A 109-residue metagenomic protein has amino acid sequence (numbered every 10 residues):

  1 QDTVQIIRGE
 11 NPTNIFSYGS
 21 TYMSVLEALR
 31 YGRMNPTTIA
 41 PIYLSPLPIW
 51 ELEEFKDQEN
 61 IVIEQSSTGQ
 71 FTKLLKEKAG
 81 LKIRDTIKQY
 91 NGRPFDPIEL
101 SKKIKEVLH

Functional and structural regions predicted by a protein language model:
Q1-T13, L26: Glycine-/acidic-rich phosphate or pyrophosphate-binding loops and their flanking alpha/beta elements
E10-P12, R33-N35, D57-Q58: Short coil/turn connectors at secondary-structure junctions
T13-F16, I61: Conserved beta-strand elements of the Class I
I15-S24, S45, S66-Q70, R93-P94: Gly/Ser/Thr-rich loops at beta-strand to alpha-helix junctions that form or flank small-molecule/cofactor-binding
Y22-E54: Generic long, charged, amphipathic alpha-helical segments
M34, E54-F55, A79-R84: Short acidic (Asp/Glu) and glycine-rich catalytic loops that position anionic groups and cofactors
P36-T38, N60, R84-T86: Conserved beta-strand scaffold positions in the cores of enzyme catalytic domains, especially in NTP/NDP-utilizing
I63-H109: Peripheral docking tails and interdomain loops at the edges of cofactor- or intermediate-handling domains
